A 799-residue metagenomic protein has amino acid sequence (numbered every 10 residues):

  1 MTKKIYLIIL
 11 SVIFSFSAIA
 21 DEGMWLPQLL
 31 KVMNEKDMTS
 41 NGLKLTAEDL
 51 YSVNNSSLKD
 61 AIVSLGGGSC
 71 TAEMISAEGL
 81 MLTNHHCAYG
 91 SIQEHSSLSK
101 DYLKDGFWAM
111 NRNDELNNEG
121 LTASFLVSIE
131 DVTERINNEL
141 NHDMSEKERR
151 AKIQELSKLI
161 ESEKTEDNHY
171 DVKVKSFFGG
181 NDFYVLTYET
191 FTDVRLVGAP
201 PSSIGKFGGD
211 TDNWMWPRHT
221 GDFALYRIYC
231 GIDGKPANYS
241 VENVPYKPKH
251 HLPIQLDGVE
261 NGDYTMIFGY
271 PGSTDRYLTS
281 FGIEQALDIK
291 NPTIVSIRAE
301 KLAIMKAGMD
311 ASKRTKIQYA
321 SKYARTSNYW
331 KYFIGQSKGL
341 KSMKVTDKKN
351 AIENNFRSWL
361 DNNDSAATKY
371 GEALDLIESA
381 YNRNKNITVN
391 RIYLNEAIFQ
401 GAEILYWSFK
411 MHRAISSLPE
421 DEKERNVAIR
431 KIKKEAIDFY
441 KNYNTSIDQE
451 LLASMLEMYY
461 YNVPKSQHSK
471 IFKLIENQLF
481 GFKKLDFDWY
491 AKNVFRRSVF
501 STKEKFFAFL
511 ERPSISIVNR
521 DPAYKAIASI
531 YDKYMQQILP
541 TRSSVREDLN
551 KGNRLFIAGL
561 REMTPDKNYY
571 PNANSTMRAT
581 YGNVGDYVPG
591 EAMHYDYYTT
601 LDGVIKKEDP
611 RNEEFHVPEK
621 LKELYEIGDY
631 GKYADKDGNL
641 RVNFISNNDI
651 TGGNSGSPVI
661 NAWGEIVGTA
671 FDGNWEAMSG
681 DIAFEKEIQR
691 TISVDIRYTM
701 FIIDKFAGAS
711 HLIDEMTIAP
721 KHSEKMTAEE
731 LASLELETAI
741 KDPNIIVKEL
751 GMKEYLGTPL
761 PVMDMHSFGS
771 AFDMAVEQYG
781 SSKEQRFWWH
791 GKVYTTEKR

Functional and structural regions predicted by a protein language model:
M1, S11, A20, S97 (+9 more regions): Alpha-helical structural elements
T2, F16-K748: Terminal presequence/propeptide segments associated with secretion/organelle targeting and zymogen/polyprotein
I5: Nuclease and nuclease-like effector domains acting on nucleic acids or nucleotide cofactors
I8-S15: Bacterial N-terminal signal peptides
E737-Q785, W789-R799: Terminal leader/tail segments of proteins
